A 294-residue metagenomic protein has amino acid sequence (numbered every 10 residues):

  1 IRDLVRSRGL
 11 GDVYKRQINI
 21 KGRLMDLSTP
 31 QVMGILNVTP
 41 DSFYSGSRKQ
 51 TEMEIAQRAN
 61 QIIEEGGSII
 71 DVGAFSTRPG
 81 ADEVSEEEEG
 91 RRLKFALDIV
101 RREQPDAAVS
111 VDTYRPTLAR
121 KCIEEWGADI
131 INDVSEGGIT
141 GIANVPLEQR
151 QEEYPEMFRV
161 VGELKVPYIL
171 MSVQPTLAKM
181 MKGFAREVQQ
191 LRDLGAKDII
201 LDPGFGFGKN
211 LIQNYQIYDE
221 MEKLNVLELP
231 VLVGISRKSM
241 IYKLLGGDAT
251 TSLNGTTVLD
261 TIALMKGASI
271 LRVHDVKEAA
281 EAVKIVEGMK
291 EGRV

Functional and structural regions predicted by a protein language model:
I1-Y14: Single conserved hydrophobic/aromatic residue that forms the stacking wall/gate of nucleotide- or nucleobase-binding
D12-T39, E291-V294: N-terminal amphipathic alpha-helix/helix-capping segment at the start of soluble metabolic enzymes
I20, L27, Y44-Q61, T77-R102 (+3 more regions): Active-site-adjacent loop and "lid" segments of alpha/beta metabolic enzymes
P30-M33, D198, P230: Structural motif
L36, G66, I131: Conserved hydrophobic/aromatic pocket- or pore-lining residues that grip, position, or stack substrates in active sites
Q57-G73: Catalytic domains of carbohydrate-active enzymes, especially glycoside hydrolases
